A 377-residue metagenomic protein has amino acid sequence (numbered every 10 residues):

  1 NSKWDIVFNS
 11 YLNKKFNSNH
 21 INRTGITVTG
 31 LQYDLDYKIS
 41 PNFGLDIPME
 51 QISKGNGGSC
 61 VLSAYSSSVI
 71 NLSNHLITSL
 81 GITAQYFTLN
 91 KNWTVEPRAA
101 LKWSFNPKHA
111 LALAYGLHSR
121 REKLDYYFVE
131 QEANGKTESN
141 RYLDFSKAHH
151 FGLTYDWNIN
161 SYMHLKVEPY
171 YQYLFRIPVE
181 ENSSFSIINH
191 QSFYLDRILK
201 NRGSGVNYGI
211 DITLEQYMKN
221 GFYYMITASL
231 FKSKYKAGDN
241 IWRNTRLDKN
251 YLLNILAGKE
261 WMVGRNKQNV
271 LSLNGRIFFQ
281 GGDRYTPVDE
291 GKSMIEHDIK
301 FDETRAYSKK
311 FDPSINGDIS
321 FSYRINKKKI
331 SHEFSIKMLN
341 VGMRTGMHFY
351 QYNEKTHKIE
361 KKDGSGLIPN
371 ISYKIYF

Functional and structural regions predicted by a protein language model:
N1-N90, S104, M163-K166, Y171 (+1 more regions): Face-selective signature of the C-terminal outer-membrane beta-barrel domain
D5-Y11, I52-S63, N140, D144 (+2 more regions): Outer membrane beta-barrel strand-and-loop segments of large Gram-negative receptors, especially TonB-dependent
F8-K14, A64-I70, A99-W103, L153-W157 (+7 more regions): Residues on the lipid-exposed face of transmembrane beta-strands in outer-membrane beta-barrel proteins
N19-N22, H75-T78, K108-L111, S161-L165 (+4 more regions): Repeated loop/turn-to-beta-strand initiation elements of outer-membrane beta-barrel proteins
T24-G30, L80-A84, L113-L117, V167-Y173 (+4 more regions): Transmembrane beta-barrel strands of outer-membrane/channel proteins
Y37-S40, T88, K108-F151, Y171-R197 (+2 more regions): Surface-exposed extracellular loop regions of Gram-negative outer-membrane beta-barrel proteins, predominantly
Y171-Y173, Y194-G281: Gram-negative outer-membrane beta-barrel transporters
Y224, I277-D298, D312-D318, Y323-F377: C-terminal beta-signal and adjacent terminal beta-strands/loops of Gram-negative outer-membrane beta-barrel proteins
